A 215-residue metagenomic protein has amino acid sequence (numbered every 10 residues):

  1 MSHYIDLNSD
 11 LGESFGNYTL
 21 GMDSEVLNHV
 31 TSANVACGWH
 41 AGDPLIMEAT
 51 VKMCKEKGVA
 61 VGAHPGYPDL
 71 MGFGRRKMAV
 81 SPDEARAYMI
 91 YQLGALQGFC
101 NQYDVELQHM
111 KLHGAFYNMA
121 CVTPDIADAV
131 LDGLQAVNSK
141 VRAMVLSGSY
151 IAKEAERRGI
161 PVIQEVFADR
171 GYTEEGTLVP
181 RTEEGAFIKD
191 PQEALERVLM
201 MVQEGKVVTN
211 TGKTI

Functional and structural regions predicted by a protein language model:
I5-S9, A33-V35, V61-P65, Q108-L112 (+3 more regions): Hydrophobic faces of well-ordered beta-strands that scaffold small-molecule active sites in alpha/beta enzyme cores
D10-S14, A36-H40, G66-L70, H113-Y117 (+2 more regions): Active-site beta-loop-alpha junctions enriched in small/polar residues
G16-M22, A41-K55, C121-D128, S147-R158: Active-site-adjacent beta->alpha loops and helix N-cap segments on the catalytic face of soluble alpha/beta enzymes
T19, D23, A33-H40, M71-R86 (+3 more regions): Glycine-rich tight-turn/loop motif centered on a GG-T
S24-N28, A49-G62, N101-D104: Acidic (Asp/Glu)-rich catalytic clusters
D69-H109: Glycine/small-residue-rich loop that forms an oxyanion/phosphate-binding "nest" at active or ligand-binding sites
Q102-Y150: Hydrophobic, well-structured mid-protein blocks that either form specific transmembrane helices
G148-T209: Active-site rim beta-loop-alpha module in soluble metabolic enzymes
